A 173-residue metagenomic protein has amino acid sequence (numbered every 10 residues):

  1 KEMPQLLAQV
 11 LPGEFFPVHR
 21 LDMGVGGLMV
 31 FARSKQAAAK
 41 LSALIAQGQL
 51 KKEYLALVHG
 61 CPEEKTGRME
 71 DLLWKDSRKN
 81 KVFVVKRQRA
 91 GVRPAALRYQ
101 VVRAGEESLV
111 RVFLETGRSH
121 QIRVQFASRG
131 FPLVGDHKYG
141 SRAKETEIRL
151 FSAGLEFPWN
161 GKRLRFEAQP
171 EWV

Functional and structural regions predicted by a protein language model:
K1-A96, V102-G105, R149, E171-W172: RNA pseudouridine synthases
K35, E115-T116: Loop/turn elements at beta-strand to alpha-helix junctions within RNA-recognition modules
H59-G60, V112-E115: A structural micro-motif recognizing beta-strand termini and the immediately following turn/loop segments
R78-K79, T116, N160: Residue-level recognition of short loop/turn positions
E106-V112: Short, solvent-exposed secondary-structure boundary/capping segments
L109, S119-V173: Pseudouridine synthases involved in rRNA/tRNA modification
